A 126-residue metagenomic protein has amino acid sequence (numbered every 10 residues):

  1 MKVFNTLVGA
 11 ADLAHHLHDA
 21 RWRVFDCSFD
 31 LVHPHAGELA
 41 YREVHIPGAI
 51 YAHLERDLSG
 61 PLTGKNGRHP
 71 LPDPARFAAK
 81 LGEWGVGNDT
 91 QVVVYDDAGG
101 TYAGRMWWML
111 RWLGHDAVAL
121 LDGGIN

Functional and structural regions predicted by a protein language model:
M1-N126: Cytosolic catalytic domains that perform sulfur/thiol-centered chemistry
